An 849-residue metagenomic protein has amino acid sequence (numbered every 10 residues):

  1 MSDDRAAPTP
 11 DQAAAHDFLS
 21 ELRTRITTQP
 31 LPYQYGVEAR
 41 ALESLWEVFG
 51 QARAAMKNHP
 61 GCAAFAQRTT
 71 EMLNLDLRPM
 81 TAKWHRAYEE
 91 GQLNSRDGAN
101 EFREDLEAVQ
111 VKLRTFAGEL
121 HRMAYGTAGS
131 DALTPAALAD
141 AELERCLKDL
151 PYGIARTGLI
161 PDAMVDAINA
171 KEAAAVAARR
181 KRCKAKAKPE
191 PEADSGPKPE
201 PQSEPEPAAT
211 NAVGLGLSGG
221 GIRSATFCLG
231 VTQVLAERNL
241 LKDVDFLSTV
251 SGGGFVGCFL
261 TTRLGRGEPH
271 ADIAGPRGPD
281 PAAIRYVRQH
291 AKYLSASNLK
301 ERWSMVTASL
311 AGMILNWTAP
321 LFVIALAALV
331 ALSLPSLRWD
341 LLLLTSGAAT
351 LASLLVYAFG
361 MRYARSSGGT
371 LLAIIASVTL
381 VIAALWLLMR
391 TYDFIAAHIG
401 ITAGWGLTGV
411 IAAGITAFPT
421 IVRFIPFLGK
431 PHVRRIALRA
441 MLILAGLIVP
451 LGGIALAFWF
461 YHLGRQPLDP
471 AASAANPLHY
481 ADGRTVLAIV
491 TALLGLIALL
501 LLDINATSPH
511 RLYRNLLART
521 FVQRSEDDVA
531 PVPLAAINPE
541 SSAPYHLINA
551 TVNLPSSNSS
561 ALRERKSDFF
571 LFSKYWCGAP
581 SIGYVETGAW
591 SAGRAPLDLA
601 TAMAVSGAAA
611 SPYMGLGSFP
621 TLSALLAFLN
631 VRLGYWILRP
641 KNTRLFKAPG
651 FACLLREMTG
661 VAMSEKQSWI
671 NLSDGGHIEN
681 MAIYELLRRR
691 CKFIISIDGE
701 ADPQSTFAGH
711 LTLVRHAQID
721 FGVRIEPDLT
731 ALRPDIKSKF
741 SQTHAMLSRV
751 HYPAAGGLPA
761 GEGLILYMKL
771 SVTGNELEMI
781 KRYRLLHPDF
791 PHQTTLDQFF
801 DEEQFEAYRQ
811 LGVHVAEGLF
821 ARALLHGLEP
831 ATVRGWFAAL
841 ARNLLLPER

Functional and structural regions predicted by a protein language model:
M1-P10: Long, low-complexity intrinsically disordered regions
D11-S95, L235, V552, S559-L597 (+1 more regions): Structured extramembrane domains adjacent to transmembrane segments
P60, H85-L93, H121, Y125-A132 (+2 more regions): Structured alpha-helical bundle/scaffold domains in large eukaryotic membrane-trafficking regulators
E89-E101, H787-Q798: Short helix/strand-capping connector loops at secondary-structure junctions
D97-A141: Alpha-helical oligomerization segments
A139-K186, P207-V213: N-terminal regions that are enriched for targeting/export leaders and immediately downstream pro/stem segments
K181-P205: Intrinsically disordered, low-complexity terminal tails and inter-domain linkers enriched for S/T/G/P/D/E
P207-R849: Patatin-like phospholipase A catalytic core
